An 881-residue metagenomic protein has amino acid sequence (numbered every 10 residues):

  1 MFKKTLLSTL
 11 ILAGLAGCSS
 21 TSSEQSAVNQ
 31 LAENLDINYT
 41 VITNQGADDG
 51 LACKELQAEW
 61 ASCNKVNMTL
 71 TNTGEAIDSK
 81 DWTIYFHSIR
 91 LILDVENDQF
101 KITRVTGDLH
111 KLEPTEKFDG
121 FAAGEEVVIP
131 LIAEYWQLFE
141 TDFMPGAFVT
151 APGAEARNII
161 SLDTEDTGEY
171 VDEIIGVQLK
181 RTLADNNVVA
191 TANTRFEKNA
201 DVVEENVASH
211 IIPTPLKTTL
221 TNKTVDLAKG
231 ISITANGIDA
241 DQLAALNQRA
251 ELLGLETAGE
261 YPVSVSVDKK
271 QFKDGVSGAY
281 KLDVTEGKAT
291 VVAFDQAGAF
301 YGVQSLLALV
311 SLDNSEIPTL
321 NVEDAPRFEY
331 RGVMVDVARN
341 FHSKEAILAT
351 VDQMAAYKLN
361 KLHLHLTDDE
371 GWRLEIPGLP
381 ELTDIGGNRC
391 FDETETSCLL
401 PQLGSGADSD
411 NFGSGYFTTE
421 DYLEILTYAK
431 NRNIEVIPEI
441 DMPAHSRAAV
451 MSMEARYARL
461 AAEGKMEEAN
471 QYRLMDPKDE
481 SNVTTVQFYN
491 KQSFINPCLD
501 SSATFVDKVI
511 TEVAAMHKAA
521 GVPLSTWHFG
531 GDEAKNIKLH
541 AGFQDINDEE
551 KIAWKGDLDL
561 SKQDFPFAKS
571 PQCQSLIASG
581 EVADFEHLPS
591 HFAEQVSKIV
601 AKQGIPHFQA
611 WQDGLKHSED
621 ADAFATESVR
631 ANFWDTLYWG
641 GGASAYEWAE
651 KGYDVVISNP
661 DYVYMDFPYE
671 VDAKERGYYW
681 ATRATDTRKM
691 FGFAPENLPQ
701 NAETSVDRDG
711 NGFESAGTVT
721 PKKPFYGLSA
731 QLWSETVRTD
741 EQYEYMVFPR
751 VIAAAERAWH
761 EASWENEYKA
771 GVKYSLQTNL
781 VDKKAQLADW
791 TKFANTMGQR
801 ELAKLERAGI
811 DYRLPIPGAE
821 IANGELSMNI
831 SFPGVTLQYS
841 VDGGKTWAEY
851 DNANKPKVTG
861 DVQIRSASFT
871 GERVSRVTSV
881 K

Functional and structural regions predicted by a protein language model:
A27-N29, F143-A297, Y301-E323, F608-H617 (+3 more regions): Acidic, contiguous N-terminal accessory segments
T40-T43, A47-I77: Short beta-strand elements of extracellular/lumenal beta-sandwich folds
T73-T106, P145-F148: Short acidic, flexible loop segments centered on an aromatic residue
D98-Q137: Intrinsically disordered, low-complexity Pro/Gly/Ser/Thr-rich segments with frequent PxxP/GP/PP motifs and embedded
S277, D283-F494, L499-F505, A514-T526: Feature activates predominantly on carbohydrate-active enzymes
V483-Q487, Q492-S628: Active-site neighborhood of glycoside hydrolase catalytic domains
P606-G824: Flexible, acidic glycine-rich loops studded with aromatic residues
T778-K881: Short, compositionally stereotyped local motifs that mark structural "simplifiers"
